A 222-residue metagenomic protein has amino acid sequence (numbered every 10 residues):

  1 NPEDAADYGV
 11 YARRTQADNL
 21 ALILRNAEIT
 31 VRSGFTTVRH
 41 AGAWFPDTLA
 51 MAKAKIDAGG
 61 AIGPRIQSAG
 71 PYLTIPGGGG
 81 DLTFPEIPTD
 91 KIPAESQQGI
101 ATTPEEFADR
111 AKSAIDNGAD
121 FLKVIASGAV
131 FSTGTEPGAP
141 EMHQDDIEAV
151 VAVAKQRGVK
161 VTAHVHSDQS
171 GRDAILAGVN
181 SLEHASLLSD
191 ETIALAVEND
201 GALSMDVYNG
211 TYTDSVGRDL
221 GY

Functional and structural regions predicted by a protein language model:
N1, A54-T83, S204: Glycine-rich, aromatic-flanked loop segments that form ligand/cofactor-binding clefts across common enzyme folds
N1-A54, P76, D145, A174-A177: Metal-associated gating/positioning segment near the N- to mid-region
P2-D7, G78-P88, S215-L220: Short, flexible, mixed-charge acidic loops at enzyme active sites
Y8-A21, F84-D109, K160-T162: Active-site mouth loops of central-metabolism enzymes
N19-I29, T102-I115, H166-S170: Short, acidic/polar
G34, I66, A114, G118 (+3 more regions): Conserved, mostly hydrophobic/aromatic
L49-G60, F107-A119, L188-A202: Short amphipathic alpha-helices and their capping/turn segments at secondary-structure boundaries
A69, P76-G77, I125-Y222: Active-site core of metal-dependent hydrolases
